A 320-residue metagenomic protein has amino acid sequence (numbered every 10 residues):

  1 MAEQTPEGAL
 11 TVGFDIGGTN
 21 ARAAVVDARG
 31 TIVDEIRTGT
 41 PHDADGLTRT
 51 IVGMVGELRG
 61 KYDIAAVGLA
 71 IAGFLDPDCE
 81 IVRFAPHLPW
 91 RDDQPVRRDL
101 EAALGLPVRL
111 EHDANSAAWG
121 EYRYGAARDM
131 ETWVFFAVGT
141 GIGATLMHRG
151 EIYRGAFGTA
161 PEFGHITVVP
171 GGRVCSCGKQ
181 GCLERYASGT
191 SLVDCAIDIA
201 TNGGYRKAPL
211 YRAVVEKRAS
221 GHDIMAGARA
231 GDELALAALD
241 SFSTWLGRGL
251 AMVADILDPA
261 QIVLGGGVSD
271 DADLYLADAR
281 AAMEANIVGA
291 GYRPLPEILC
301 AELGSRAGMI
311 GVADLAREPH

Functional and structural regions predicted by a protein language model:
M1-A66, D76-I81, R97-L106, R123-M130 (+3 more regions): ATP-binding/phosphotransfer module of carbohydrate and carboxylate kinases, centering on a glycine-rich
F14-T19, A137-G141, T159: A short acidic Gly-Thr/Ser loop motif
A21-V25, I142-M147: Short beta-strand scaffold segments in enzyme catalytic cores
I36-T38, P86, A156: Short hydrophobic alpha-helix segments
I81-D92: A charged helix-plus-loop insertion that forms the helical arch/lid used to bind and gate nucleic-acid substrates
V108-H112: General beta-strand structural signal in soluble alpha/beta enzymes
T159-V168: Short, intrinsically disordered, charge-biased short linear motifs at domain edges
